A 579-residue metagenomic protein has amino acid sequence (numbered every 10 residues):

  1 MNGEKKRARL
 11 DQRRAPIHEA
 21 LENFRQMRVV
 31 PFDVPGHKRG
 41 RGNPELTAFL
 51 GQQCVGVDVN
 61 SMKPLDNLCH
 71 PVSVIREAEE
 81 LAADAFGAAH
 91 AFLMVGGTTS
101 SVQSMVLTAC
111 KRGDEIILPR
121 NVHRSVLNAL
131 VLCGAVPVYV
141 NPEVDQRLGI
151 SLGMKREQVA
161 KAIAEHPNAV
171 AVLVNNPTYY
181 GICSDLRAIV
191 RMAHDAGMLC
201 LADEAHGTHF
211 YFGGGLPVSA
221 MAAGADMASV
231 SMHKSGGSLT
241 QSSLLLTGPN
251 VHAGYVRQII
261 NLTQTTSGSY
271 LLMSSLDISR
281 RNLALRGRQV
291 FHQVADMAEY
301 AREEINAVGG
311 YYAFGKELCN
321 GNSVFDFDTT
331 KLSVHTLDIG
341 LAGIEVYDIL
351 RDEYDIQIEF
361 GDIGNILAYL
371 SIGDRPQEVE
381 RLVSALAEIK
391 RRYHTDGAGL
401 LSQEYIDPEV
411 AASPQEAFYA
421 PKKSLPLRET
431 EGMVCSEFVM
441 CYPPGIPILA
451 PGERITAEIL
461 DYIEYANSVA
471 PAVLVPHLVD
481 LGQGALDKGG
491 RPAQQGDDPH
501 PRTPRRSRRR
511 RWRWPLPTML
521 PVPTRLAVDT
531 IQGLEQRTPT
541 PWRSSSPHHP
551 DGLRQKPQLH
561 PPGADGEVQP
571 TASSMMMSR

Functional and structural regions predicted by a protein language model:
M1-S73, P444: N-terminal "arm"/small-domain region of PLP-dependent enzymes with the aminotransferase-like
I17-E22, A48-F49, H70, A85-A88 (+1 more regions): Conserved PLP-enzyme active-site core in the AAT-like
V55-S100: Conserved N-terminal alpha-helix of the aminotransferase class I/II PLP-enzyme fold
Y300-V479: Conserved C-terminal alpha-helix-loop-beta "cap" of PLP-dependent enzymes that closes/shapes the active-site mouth
R505-W514, R525, W542-S546, S573-S574 (+1 more regions): Low-acidity, Ser/Thr- and Arg-rich intrinsically disordered low-complexity segments
L520-V522, D529, P539, Q558 (+2 more regions): Short amphipathic, helix-prone segments within low-complexity/disordered or flexible regions
G533, S546, R554, G563-G566 (+2 more regions): Intrinsically disordered, low-complexity segments enriched in small polar residues
